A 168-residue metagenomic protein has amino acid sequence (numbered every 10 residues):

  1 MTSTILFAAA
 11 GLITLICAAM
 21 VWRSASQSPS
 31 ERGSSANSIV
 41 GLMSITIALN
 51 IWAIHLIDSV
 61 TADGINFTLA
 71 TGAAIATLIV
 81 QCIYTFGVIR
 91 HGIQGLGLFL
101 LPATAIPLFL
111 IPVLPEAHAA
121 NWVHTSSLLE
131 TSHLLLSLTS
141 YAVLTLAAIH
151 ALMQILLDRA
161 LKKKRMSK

Functional and structural regions predicted by a protein language model:
M1-I16, L136-L144: Hydrophobic transmembrane alpha-helical segments in integral membrane proteins
T2-I13, G64-T77: Structural signature of hydrophobic alpha-helical transmembrane segments
A10-R23, M43-H55, I75-G87: Central hydrophobic cores of alpha-helical transmembrane segments in multi-pass inner-membrane proteins across all
A18-I39: Membrane-interface helix-loop junction between the first two transmembrane segments
G33-M43, A70-T71, I93-A105: Cytoplasmic-side transmembrane-helix entry/capping segments in multi-pass membrane proteins
W52-T68, H91-G95: Helix-loop junctions on the outward
F86-T139, L144: Hydrophobic alpha-helical segments and helix pairs
L157-K168: Membrane-interface interhelical connector segments
